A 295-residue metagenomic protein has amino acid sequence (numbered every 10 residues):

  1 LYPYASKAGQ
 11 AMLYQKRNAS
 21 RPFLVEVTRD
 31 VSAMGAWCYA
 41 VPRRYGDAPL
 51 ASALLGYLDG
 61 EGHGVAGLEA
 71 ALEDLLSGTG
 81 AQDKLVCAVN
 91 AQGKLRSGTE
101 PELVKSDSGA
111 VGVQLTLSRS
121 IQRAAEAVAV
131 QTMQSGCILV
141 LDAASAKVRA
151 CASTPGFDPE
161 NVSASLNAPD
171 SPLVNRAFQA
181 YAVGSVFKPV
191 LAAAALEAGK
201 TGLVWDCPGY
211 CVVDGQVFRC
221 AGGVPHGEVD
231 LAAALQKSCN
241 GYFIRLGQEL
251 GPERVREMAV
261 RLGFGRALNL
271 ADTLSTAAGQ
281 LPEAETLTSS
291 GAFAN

Functional and structural regions predicted by a protein language model:
Y2-A110: Small/polar-residue-rich segments within soluble enzyme cores
V27-M34, A125-M133, A195: Alpha-helix C-terminal capping segments
A36-W37, Q131-A143: Short N-terminal helix-loop-first-beta-strand/juxtamembrane motif that initiates sensory/input modules
R44-A48, D107, Q131-T132, D142 (+1 more regions): Extracellular/periplasmic catalytic domains that process cell-envelope and extracellular macromolecules
A48, S52, G56, A66 (+14 more regions): Solvent-exposed, polar/charged alpha-helical surfaces in well-ordered, non-transmembrane soluble domains, broadly
V86, G136-L139, R149: Generic short beta-strand
Q92-G93, S97-P101, D142-S185, V190-N295: Beta-lactam-recognizing serine transpeptidase/beta-lactamase-like catalytic domain environment
R96-G136: Conserved, well-ordered alpha-helix/loop/beta-strand core segments that scaffold catalytic motifs
